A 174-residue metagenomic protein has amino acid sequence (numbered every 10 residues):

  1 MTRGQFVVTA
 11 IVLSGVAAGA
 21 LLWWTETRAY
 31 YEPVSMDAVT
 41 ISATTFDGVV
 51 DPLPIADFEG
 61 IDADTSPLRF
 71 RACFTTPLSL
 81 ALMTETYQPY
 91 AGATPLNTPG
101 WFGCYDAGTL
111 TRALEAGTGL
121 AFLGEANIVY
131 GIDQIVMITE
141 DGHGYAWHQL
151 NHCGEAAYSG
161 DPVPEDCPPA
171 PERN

Functional and structural regions predicted by a protein language model:
T2-T84: N-terminal export/targeting and maturation segments
T9, A81-L82, R112, H152-E155: Residues in flexible loops and secondary-structure boundaries
A20-L21, T98, G144: Intrinsically disordered regions, especially transient/low-confidence alpha-helical propensity segments and coil-helix
W23-W24, W101, W147: A residue-identity detector for tryptophan
T27-R28, Y105, A126, N151: Short, isolated positions within intrinsically disordered regulatory regions of eukaryotic proteins
I61-I128: Mature extracytoplasmic domains of secretory-pathway proteins
Y130-I132, E140-N174: C-terminal partner/receptor-binding element of secreted or periplasmic proteins
